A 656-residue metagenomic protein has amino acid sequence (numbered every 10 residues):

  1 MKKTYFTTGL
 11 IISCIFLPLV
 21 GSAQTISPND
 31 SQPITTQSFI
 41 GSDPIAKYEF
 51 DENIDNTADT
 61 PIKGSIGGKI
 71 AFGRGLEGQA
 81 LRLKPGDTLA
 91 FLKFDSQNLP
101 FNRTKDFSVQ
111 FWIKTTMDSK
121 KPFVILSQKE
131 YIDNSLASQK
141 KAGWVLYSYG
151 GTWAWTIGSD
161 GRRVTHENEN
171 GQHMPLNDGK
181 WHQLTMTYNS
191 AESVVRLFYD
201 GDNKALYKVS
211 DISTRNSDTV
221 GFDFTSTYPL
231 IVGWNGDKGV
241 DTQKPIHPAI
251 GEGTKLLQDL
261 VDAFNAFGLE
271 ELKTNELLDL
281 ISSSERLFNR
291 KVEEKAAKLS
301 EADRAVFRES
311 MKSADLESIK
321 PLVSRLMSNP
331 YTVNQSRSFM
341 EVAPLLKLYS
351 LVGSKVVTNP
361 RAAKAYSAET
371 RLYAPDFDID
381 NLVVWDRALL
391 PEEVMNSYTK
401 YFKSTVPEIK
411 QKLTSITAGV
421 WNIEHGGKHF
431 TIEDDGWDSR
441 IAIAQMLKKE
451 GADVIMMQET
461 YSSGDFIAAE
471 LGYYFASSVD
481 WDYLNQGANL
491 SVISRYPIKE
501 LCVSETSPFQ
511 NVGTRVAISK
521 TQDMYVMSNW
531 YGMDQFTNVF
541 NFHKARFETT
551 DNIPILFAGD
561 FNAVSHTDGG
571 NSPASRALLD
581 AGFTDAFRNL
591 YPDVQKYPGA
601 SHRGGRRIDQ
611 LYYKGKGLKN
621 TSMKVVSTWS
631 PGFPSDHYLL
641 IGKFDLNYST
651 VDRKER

Functional and structural regions predicted by a protein language model:
M1-P28: Bacterial Sec-dependent N-terminal signal peptides
I26-L272, L277-L287, K298-E301, A305-E309 (+4 more regions): Extracellular glycan-associated modules
D59, V209, T242, V394 (+3 more regions): Short glycine-/acidic-enriched loop or helix-start segments at secondary-structure transitions that form or flank
H182, D453, T584: Short acidic/polar active-site loop segments enriched in Thr and Asp
F288-V292: Eukaryotic low-complexity, mixed-charge intrinsically disordered interaction/regulatory segments enriched in acidic
V384-K449, S477, Y483, G487-R656: Active-site regions of metal-assisted phosphoester/phosphodiester hydrolases, unifying DNase/endonuclease modules
T460-Y473, Q486, T567-S572: Metal-dependent catalytic neighborhoods of phosphoester/phosphodiester hydrolases
